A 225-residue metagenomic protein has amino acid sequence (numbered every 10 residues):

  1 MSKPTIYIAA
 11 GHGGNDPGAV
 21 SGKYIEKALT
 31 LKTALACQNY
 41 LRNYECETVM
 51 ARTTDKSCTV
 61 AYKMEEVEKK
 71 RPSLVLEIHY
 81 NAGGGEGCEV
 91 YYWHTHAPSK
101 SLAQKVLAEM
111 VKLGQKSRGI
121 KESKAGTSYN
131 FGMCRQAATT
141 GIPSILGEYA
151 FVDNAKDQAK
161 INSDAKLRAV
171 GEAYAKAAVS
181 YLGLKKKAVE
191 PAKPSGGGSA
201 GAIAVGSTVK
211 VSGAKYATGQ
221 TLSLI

Functional and structural regions predicted by a protein language model:
K3-I6, A10, I142, A169 (+3 more regions): A residue-level detector for conformationally permissive "hinge/kink" positions
K3-I6, Y24, A28-K193: Active-site-proximal helix/loop segments of hydrolytic enzymes
K3-K23: Short glycine-rich His-centered loop
H12, A150-F151, K215: A broadly conserved detector of short glycine/acidic/proline-rich loop/turn motifs that flank catalytic sites and bind
D16-A19, A155, A217-T221: Short, solvent-exposed loop/turn elements at domain surfaces
S21, E190, K210-S212: N-terminal non-cleavable signal-anchor helices
G196-I225: Beta-loop motif signature
